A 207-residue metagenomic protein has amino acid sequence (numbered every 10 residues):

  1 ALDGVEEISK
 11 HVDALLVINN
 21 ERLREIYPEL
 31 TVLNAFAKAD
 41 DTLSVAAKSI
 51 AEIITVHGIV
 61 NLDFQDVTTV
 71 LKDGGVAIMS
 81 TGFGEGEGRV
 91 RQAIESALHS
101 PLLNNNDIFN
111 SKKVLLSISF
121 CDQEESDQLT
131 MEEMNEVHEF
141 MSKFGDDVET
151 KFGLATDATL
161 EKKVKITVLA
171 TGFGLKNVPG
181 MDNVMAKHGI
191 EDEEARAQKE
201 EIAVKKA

Functional and structural regions predicted by a protein language model:
A1-A207: Tubulin/FtsZ superfamily GTPase core signature
